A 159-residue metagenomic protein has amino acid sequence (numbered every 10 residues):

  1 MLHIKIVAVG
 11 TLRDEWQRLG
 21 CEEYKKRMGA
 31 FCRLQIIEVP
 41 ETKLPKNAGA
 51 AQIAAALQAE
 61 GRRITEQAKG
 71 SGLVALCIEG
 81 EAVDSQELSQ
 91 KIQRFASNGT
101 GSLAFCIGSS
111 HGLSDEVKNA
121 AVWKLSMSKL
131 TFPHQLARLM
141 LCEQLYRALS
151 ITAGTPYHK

Functional and structural regions predicted by a protein language model:
M1-M28: N-terminal beta1-alpha1 ligand-phosphate binding loop
I6, V74, G108, L141: Conserved RecA-like P-loop NTPase ATPase core
V7, Q35-I37: General small-molecule cofactor/ligand-binding pocket signal
L12, I78-A82, S109-G112: Short glycine-rich anion-binding loops that position phosphate/pyrophosphate groups of nucleotides and phosphorylated
W16-R18, D84-Q86, S114-V117, L136: Short glycine-/acidic-enriched loop or helix-start segments at secondary-structure transitions that form or flank
L19-G20, A30-Q35, Q90-I107, H111 (+1 more regions): Positively charged, solvent-exposed patches that mediate nucleic-acid binding
R33, P40-L103: S-adenosyl-L-methionine/SAH cofactor-binding core of RNA-modifying enzymes
H111, D115-K159: Structured adenosyl-cofactor binding patch, chiefly the S-adenosyl-L-methionine
